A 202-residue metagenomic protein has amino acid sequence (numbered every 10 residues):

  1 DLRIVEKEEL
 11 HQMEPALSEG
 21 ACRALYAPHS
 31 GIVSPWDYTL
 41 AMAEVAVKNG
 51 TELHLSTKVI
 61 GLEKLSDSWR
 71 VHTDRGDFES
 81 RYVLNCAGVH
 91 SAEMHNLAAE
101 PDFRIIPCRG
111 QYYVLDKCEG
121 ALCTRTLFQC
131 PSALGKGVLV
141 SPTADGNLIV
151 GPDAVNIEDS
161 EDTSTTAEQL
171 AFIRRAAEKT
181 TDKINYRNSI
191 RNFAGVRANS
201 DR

Functional and structural regions predicted by a protein language model:
D1-M13, A21-C22, G137-V138: Dinucleotide-binding Rossmann-like beta1-alpha1 core, especially the glycine-rich loop that anchors the ADP
V5, L17-G20, Y26-A41, L127 (+1 more regions): Rossmann-like NAD(P)H-binding beta-loop-alpha module
E6-K7, L55-T57, T73, R191-F193: Short loop/edge segments at beta-strand edges and connector loops that shape dinucleotide/nucleotide cofactor-binding
K7-E8, W36, G88-V89: Alpha-helix N-cap/helix-start capping motif
M13-C22, E63-R70, S200-R202: A short, glycine/Asx- and small/polar-enriched loop/turn that sits immediately N-terminal to a beta-strand
L25-Y82: Helical element adjacent to the flavin cofactor pocket in flavoenzyme catalytic cores
G61, D77, Y82, A87-R202: Active-site substrate-recognition segment that forms the wall of the catalytic cavity or substrate channel
